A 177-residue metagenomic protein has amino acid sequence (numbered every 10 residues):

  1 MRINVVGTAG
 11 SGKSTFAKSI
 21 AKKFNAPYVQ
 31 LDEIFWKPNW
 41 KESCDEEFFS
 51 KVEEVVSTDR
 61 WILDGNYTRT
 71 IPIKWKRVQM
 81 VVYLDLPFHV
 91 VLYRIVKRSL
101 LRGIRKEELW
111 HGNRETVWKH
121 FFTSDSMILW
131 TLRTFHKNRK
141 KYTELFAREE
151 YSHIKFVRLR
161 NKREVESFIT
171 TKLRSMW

Functional and structural regions predicted by a protein language model:
R2: Walker A (P-loop) ATP-phosphate-binding motif of ABC ATPase nucleotide-binding domains
V5: Hydrophobic anchor at the beta1->P-loop junction of P-loop NTPases
A9: The conserved Walker
K13: Conserved lysine of the Walker
F16: Hydrophobic positions on the alpha1 helix immediately C-terminal to the Walker A/P-loop
K23, L129-W177: NTP-dependent small-molecule kinase module
P27-V81, L86: Conserved nucleotide-sensing/catalytic segment adjacent to the nucleotide-binding pocket in NTP-handling enzymes
L86-N138: A glycine- and Lys/Arg-enriched "phosphate-lid" helix/loop adjacent to the NTP-binding pocket of small-molecule kinases
